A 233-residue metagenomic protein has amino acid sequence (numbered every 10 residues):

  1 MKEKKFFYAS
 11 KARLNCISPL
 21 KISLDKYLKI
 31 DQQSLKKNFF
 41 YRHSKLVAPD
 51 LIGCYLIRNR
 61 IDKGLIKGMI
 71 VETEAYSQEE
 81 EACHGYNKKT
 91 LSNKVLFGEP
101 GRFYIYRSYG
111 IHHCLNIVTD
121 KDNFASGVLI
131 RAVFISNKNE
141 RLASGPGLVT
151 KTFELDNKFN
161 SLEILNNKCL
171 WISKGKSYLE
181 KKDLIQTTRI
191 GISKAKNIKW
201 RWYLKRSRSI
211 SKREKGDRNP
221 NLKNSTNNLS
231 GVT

Functional and structural regions predicted by a protein language model:
K2, F6-S10, C16-T233: Conserved, well-structured core segments that form or line functional sites
